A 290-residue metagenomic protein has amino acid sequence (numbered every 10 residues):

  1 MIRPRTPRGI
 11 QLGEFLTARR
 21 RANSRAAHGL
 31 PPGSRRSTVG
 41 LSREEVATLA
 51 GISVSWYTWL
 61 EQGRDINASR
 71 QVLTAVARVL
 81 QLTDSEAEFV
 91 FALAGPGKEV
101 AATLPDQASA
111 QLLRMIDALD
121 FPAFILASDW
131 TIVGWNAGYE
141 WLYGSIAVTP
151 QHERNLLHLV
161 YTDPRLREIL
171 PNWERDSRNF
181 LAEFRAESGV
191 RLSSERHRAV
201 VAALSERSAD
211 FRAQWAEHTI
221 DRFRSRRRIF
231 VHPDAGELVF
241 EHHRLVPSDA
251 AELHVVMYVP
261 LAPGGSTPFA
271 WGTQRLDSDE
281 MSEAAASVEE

Functional and structural regions predicted by a protein language model:
M1-L41: A short, Lys/Arg-rich alpha-helix, primarily the initiator
I2-T17, A68-M115, S128: Short amphipathic recognition helices of helix-turn-helix/homeodomain-type DNA-binding modules
T17, T48, R78, A92 (+3 more regions): Short polybasic/polar patches that bind polyanions
R20, K98, S208-A209: Short alpha-helix boundary/capping elements
G33-T38, R43-E44, A50-N67, A77: Recognition helix of helix-turn-helix/homeodomain-like DNA-binding domains that insert into the DNA major groove
A110-A127, V133-E290: Hydrophobic protein-protein interaction segments
